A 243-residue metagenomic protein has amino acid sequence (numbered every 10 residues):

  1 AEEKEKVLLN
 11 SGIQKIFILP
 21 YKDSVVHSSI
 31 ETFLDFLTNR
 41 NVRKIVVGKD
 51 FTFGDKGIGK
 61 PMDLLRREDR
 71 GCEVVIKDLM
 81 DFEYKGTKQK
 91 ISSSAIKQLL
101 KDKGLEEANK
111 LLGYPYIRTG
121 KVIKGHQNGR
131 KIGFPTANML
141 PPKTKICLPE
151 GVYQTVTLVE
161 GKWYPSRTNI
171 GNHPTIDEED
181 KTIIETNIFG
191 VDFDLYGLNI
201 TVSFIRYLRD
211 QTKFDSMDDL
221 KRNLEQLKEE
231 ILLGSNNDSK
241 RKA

Functional and structural regions predicted by a protein language model:
A1-D69: N-terminal Rossmann-like or analogous alpha/beta NTP/dinucleotide-binding catalytic cores that position adenine
E3, E107-Y114, D219-E230: A non-catalytic, amphipathic alpha-helix used as a structural packing/dimerization or gating element in enzyme scaffolds
L8, I45, A108, T155 (+1 more regions): Residue-level signal for inorganic ion chemistry
I16, V74-I76, V202: Generic structural signal for residues in well-ordered beta-strands
P20, D78-M80, R206: Residues at the C-termini of beta-strands that transition into short coil/loop
G71-N169: Glycine-rich, Lys/Arg-enriched anion-binding loops that position phosphate/diphosphate groups for phosphoryl
K124-A243: Phosphate/ribose-recognition catalytic cores of enzymes acting on nucleotide-derived substrates
